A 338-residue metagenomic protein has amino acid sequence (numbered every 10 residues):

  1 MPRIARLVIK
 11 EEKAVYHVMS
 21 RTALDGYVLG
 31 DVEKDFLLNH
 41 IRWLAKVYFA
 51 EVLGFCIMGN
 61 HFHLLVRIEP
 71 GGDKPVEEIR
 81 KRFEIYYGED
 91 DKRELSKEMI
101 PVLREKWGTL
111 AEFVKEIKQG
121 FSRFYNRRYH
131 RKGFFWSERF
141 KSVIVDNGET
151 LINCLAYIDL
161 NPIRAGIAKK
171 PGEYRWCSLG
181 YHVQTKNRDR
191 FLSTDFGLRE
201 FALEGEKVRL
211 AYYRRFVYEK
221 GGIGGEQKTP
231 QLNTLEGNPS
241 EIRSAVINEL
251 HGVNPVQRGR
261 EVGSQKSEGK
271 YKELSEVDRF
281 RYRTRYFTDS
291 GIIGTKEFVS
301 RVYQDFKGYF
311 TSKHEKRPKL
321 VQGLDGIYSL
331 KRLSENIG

Functional and structural regions predicted by a protein language model:
M1-A211, F216-G338: Short catalytic/metal-binding and nucleic-acid-binding patches
